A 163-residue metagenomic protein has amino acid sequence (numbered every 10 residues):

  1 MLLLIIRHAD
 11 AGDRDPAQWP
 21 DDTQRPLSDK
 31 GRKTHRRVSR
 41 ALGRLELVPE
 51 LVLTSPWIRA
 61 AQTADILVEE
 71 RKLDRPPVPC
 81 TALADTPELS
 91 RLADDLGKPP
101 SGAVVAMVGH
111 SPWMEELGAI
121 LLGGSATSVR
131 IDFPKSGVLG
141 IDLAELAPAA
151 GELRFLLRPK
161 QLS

Functional and structural regions predicted by a protein language model:
L2-S90, D94, L122, A126 (+1 more regions): Active-site-proximal alpha-helix that buttresses catalytic centers in soluble enzyme cores
H8, A82, L143, F155-R158: Active-site donor-binding loop signature of nucleotide-sugar glycosyltransferases
D29, D94, K98, E116-A119 (+1 more regions): Charged/polar, solvent-exposed surface patches and flexible loops
T34, P112, G140: Short, flexible micro-motifs
L96-A106, A149-L157: A polyampholytic, Gly/Pro-enriched intrinsically disordered region
P99-A106, S111-G137: Non-DNA-binding regulatory cores of transcription-related proteins, predominantly C-terminal effector-binding
S125-E152, P159-K160: Domain-level recognition of soluble alpha/beta enzyme cores, biased toward histidine phosphatases/phosphomutases
S163: Acidic, His/Gly-rich catalytic cores of divalent-metal-dependent hydrolytic chemistry
